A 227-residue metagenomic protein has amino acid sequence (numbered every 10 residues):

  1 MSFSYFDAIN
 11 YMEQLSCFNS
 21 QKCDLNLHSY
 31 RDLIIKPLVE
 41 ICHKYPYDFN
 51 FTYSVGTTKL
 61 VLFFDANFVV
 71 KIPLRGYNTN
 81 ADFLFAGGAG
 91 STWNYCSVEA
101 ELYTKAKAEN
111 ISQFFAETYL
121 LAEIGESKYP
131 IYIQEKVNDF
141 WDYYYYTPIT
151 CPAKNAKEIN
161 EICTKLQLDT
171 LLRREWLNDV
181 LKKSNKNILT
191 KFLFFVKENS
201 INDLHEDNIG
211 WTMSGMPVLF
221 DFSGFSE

Functional and structural regions predicted by a protein language model:
M1-I35, E99, I111-Q134, Y146-C151: N-terminal non-globular leader segments, chiefly Sec-dependent signal peptides
F3-R75: ATP-binding glycine-rich phosphate-binding loop
D48-N110: ATP-binding glycine-rich loop module of kinase domains
V61, N67-K71, F115, I133 (+1 more regions): Short hydrophobic-acidic sequence motifs that mark active-site Asp/Glu residues
A81-L84, A156-I162, F222-E227: Active-site Asp-x-Gly
T104-K183: Conserved structural core of kinase catalytic domains
P130, L177-L181, K186-I201, V218: A generic "structured core" feature
F194-E227: Catalytic activation segment of kinase domains across protein kinase-like and atypical kinase folds
